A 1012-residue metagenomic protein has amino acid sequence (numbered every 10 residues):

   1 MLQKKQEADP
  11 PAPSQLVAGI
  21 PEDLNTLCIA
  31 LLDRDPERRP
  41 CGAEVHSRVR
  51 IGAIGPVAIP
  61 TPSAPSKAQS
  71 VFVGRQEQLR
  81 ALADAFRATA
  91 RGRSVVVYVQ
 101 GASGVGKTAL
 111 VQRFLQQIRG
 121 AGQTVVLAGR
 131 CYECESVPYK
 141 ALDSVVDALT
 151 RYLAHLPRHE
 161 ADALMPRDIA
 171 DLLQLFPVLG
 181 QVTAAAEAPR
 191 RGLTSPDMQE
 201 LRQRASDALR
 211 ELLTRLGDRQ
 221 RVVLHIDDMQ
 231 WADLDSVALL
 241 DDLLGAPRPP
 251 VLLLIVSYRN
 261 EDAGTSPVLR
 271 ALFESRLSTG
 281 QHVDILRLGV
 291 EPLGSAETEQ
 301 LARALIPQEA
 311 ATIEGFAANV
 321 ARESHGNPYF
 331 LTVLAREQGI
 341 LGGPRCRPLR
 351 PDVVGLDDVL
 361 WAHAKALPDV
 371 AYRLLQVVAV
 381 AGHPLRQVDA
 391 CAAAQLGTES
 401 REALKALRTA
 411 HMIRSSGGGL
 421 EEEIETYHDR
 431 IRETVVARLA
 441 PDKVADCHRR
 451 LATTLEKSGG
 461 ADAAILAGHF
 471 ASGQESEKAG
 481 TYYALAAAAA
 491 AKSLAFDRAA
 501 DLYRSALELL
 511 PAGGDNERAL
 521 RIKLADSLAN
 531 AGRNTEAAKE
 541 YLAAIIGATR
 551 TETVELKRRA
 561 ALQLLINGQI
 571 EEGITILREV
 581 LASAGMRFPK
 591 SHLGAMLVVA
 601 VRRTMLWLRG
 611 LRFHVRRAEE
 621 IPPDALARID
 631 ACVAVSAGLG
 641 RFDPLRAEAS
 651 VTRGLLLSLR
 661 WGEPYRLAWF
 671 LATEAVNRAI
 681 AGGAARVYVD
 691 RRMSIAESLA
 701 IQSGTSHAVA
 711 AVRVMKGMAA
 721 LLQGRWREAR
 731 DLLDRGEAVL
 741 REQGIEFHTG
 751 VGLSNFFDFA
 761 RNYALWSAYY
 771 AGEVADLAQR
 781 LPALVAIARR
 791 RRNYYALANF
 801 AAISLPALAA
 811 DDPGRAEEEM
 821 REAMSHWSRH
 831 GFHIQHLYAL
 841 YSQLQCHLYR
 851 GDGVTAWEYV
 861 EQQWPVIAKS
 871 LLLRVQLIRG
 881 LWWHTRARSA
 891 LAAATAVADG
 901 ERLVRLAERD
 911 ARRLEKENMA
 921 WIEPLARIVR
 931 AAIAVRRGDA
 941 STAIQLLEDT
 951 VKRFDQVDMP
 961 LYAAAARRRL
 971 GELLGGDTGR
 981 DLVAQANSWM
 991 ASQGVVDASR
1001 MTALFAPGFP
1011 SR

Functional and structural regions predicted by a protein language model:
M1-G55: C-terminal lobe helix-coil module of Hanks-type protein kinase domains
I51-R87, A184-S195, P351-L356: Conserved adenine-nucleotide phosphate-binding loops and their immediately adjacent elements
P62-K67, Y98-V105, L110, F114 (+10 more regions): Short secondary-structure boundary elements
R93-S94, E421-E422, A461-A464, L494-R498 (+14 more regions): Alpha-solenoid helical repeat architecture
V105-S136: P-loop NTPase Walker A phosphate-binding motif
K140-V223, F273-D284, L293-R303, Y372 (+1 more regions): Conserved Walker-type P-loop NTP-binding/catalytic site
L239-R287: Sensor-1/coupling segment of RecA-like P-loop NTPase cores
L564-A649, I680-R692, G724-R780, Y795 (+5 more regions): Amphipathic helix-loop-helix modules that constitute alpha-helical solenoid scaffolds
